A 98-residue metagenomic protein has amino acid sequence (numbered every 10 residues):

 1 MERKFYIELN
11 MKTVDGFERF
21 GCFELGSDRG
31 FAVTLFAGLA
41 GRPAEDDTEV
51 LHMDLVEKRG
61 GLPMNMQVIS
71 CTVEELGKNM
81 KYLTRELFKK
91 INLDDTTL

Functional and structural regions predicted by a protein language model:
M1-E2, S27, A32, K78 (+1 more regions): A general marker of short, structured functional hotspots
M1-F20: Short aromatic-glycine-(Arg/Gly/Cys) micro-motifs in beta-strand/loop hairpins
I7, A32, M53-L55: Generic structural hydrophobic/aromatic packing signal, biased to beta-strands
N10-V14, D28-R29, K58-G60: Generic structural motif
F17-G30: A short, exposed loop/beta-hairpin motif centered on an aromatic-Gly-Thr core
S27-T48: A short, charged, amphipathic alpha-helix used as a generic interaction element across diverse proteins
G41-L98: Short, mixed-charge low-complexity intrinsically disordered segments
